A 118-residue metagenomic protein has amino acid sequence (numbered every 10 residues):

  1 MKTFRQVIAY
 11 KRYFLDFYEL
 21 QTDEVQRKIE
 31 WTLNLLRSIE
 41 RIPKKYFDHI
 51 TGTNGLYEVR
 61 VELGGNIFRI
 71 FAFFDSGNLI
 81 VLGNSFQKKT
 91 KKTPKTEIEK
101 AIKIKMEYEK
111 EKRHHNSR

Functional and structural regions predicted by a protein language model:
M1-I67, S76-I80, K89-R118: Basic, Lys/Arg-enriched alpha-helical interface segments
G83: ATP-dependent carboxylate-activation loops
F86: Basic nucleic-acid-binding interfaces
